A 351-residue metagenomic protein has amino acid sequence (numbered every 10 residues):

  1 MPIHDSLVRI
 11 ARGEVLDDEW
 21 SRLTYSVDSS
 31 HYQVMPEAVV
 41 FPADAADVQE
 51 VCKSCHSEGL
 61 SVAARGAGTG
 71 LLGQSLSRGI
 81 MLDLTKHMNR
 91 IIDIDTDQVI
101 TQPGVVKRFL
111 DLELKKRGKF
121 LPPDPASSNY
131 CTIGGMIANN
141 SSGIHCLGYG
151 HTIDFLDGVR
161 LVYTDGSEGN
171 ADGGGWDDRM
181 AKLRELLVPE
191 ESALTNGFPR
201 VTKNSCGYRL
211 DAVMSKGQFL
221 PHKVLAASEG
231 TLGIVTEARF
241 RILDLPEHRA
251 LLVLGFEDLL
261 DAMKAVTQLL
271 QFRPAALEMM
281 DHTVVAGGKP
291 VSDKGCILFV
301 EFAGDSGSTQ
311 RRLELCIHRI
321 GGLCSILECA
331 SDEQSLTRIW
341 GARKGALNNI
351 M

Functional and structural regions predicted by a protein language model:
M1-M351: Noncatalytic alpha-helical scaffold of FAD-dependent oxidoreductases
